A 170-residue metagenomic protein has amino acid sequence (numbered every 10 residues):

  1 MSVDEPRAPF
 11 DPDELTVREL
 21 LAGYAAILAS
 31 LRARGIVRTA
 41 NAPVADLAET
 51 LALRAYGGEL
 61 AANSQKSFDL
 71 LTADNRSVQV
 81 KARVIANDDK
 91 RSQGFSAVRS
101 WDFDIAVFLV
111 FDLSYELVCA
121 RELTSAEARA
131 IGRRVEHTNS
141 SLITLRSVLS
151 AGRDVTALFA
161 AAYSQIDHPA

Functional and structural regions predicted by a protein language model:
M1-A170: Nucleic-acid endonuclease domains
